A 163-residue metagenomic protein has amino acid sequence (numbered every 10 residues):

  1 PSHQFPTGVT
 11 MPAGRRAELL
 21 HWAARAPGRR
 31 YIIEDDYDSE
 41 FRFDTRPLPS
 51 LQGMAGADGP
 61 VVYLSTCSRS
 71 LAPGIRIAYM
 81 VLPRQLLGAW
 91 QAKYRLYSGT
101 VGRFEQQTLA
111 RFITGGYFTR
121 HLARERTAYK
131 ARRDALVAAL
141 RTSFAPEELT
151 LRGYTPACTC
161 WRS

Functional and structural regions predicted by a protein language model:
P1-F43: Active-site phosphate-binding strand-loop segment of PLP-dependent enzymes
P1-Q4, D38-S39, S68-S70, R84-L87 (+2 more regions): Short, solvent-exposed loop/turn segments at secondary-structure junctions
G28-R29, T114-Y117, P146: Inter-domain helical "communication" segments and dimerization helices that couple sensory or membrane-embedded modules
R30, V61, E148-L149: Short, conserved active-site loop motifs that form the nucleotide-linked donor/cofactor pocket
I32-D36, S65, V81, G153 (+1 more regions): Short beta-strand segments
L51-G56, T142: Short, conserved catalytic or adaptor-binding loops enriched in Gly and charged residues
A57-T127: Conserved core segment of the aminotransferase class I/II
A110, K130-V137, E148-S163: Conserved glycine-rich beta-strand-loop-beta hairpin in the small C-terminal domain of fold type I
